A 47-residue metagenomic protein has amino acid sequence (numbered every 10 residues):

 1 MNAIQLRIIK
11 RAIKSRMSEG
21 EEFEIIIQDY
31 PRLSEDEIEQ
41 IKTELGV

Functional and structural regions predicted by a protein language model:
M1-V47: Viral virion structural and adsorption modules
